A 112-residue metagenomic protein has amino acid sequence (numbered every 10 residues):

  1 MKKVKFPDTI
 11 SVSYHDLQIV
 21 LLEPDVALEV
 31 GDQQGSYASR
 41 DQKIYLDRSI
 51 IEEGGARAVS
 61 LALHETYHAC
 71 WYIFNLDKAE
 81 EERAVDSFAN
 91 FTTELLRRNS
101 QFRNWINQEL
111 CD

Functional and structural regions predicted by a protein language model:
M1-A56, I73-D112: Metalloprotease/metallohydrolase-associated module, dominated by Zn2+-dependent proteases
S60-Y72: Active-site recognition of the HExxH zinc-binding catalytic motif
